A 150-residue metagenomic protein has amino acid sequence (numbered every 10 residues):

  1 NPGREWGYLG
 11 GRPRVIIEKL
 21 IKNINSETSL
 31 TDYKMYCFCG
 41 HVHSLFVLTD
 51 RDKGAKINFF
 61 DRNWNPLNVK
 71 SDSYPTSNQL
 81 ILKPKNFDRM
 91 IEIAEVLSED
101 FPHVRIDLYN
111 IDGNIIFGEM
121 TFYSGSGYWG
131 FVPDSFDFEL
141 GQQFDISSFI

Functional and structural regions predicted by a protein language model:
N1-Y74: Phosphate-binding site of ATP-dependent enzymes
E5-V15, F60-I115: A long amphipathic alpha-helix within ATP-dependent nucleotide-binding catalytic cores
L20, L97, Q143: Residues that form generic nucleotide/phosphate-binding pockets
N23-Y36, A94-F117, T121-S126: An exposure/low-complexity boundary signal
N25, R51-D52, K56, Q79 (+2 more regions): Alpha-helical protein-protein interaction elements
S26-S29, S44, S71-S73, S77 (+4 more regions): Generic serine detector
N110-I150: C-terminal active-site "lid" helix and adjoining low-complexity regulatory extension at the edge of ATP-using catalytic
